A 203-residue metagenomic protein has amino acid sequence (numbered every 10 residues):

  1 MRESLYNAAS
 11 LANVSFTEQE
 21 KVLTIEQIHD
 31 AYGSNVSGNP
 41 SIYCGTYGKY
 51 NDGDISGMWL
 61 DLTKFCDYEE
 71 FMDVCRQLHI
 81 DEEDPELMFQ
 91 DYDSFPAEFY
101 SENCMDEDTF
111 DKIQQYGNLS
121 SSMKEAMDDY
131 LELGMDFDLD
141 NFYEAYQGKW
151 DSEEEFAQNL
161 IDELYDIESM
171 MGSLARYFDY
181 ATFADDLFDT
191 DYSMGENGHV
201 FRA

Functional and structural regions predicted by a protein language model:
R2-H79: N-terminal ordered "arm"
R2-L5, K21, I25, Y68-F71 (+6 more regions): Short amphipathic alpha-helical segments that mediate assembly, nucleic-acid/protein binding, or membrane association
E3-E26, G38, Q158-A203: Acidic, proline/glycine-rich low-complexity IDRs
G38-D52, W150-S169: Glycine-rich loop/turn
Y43, M88-F89, G195: A structural signal for short, well-ordered beta-strand segments and their strand-loop junctions that often border
T46, D91, A203: Pocket-edge structural micro-motifs
C66-G134: Structured domain cores in non-transmembrane regions
G117, S121-Y165, S173, F201-A203: Extracytoplasmic/secretory-pathway segments with low complexity and glycosylation-like composition
